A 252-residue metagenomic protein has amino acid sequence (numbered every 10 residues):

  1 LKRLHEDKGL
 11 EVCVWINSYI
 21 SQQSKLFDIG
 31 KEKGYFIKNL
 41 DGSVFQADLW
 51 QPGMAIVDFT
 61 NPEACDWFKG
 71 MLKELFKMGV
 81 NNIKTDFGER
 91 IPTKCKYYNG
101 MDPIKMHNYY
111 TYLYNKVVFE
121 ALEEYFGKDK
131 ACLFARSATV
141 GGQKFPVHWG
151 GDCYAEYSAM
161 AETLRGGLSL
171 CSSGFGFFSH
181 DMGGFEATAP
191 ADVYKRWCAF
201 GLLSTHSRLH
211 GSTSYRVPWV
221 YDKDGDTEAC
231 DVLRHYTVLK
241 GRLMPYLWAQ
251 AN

Functional and structural regions predicted by a protein language model:
L1-N252: Catalytic-domain carbohydrate-binding cleft regions of carbohydrate-active enzymes
